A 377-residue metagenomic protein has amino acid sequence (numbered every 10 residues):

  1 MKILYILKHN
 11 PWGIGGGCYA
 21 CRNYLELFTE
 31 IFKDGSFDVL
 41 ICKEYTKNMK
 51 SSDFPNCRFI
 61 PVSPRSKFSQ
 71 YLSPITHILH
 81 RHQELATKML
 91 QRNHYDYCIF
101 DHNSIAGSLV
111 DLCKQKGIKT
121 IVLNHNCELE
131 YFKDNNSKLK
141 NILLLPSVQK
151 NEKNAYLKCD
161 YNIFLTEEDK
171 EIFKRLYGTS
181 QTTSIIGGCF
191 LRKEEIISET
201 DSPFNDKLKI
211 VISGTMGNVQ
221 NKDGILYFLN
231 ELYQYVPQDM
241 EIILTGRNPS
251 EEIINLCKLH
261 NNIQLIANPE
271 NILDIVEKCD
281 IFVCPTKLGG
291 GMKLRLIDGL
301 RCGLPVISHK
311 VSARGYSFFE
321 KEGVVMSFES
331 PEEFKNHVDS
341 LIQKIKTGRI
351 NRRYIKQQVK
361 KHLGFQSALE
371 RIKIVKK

Functional and structural regions predicted by a protein language model:
M1-D53, Q91-N93, Q234: N-terminal subdomain of nucleotide-sugar transferases
I3, C113-K133: Active-site proximal beta-strand in glycosyltransferases
K88, E128, N141-N162: Membrane-proximal helix-turn-helix segments that form the acceptor-binding/catalytic region of lipid-linked
K153, L157-I197: Donor nucleotide-sugar binding/catalytic pocket of nucleotide-sugar-dependent glycosyltransferases
G187-L256, L265-I272: Conserved catalytic-core segment of nucleotide-activated headgroup transferases in glycan assembly
E277-G291, L304: Acidic donor-binding loop of glycosyltransferase active sites
R295-D298, P305-K310: Short hydrophobic beta-strand element within catalytic cores of glycosyltransferases and related nucleotide-activated
K346-K376: A charged, aromatic-enriched C-terminal amphipathic alpha-helix characteristic of glycosyltransferases across folds
